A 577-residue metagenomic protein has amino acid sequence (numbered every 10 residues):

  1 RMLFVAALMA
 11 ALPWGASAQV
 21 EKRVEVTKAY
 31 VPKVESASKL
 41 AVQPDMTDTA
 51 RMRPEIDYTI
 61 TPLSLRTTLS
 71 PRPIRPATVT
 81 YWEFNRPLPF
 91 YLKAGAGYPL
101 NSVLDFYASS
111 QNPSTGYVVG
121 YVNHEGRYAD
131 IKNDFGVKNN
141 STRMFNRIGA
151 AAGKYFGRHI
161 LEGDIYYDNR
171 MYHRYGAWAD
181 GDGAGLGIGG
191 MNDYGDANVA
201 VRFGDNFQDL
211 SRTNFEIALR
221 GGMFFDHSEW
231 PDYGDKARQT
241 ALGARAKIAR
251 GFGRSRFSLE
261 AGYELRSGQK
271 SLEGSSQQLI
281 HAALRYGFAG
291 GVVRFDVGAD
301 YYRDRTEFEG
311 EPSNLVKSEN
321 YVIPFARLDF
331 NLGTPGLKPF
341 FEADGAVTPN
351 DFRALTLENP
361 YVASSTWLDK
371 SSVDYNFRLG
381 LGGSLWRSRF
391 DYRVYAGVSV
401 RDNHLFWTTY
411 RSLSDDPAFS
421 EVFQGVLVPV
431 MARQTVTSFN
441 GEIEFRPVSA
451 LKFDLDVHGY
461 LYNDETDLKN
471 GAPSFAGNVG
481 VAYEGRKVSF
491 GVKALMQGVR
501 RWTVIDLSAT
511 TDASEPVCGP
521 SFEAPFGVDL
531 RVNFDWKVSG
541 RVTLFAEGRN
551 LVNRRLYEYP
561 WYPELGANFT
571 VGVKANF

Functional and structural regions predicted by a protein language model:
A16-W82: N-terminal periplasmic/intermembrane-space "pro-region" immediately following the signal or transit peptide
M52-R72, T78-Y98, T115-H124, R212-L219 (+1 more regions): Transmembrane beta-strand segments of Gram-negative outer membrane beta-barrel proteins
P73-I74, E83-L92, A96-F135, N140-I148 (+1 more regions): Outer-membrane beta-barrel translocator/receptor signature
T80-P87, N112-T115, Y155-E162, N206-N214 (+7 more regions): Short loop/turn motifs that connect adjacent beta-strands in outer-membrane beta-barrel proteins
R86, A96-L100, K132, K138-M144 (+9 more regions): Short sequence motifs at beta-strands and strand-loop junctions characteristic of Gram-negative outer-membrane
L92, R294, Y302, E307-F577: Exposed, low-structure sequence patches enriched in small/polar residues
S110-K132, R256-G268, E273-E311, R446-D456: Surface-exposed extracellular loop regions of Gram-negative outer-membrane beta-barrel proteins
R127-D130, D134-F135, N139-R147, E162-T213 (+2 more regions): Flexible loop and strand-edge segments within Gram-negative outer membrane beta-barrel domains
